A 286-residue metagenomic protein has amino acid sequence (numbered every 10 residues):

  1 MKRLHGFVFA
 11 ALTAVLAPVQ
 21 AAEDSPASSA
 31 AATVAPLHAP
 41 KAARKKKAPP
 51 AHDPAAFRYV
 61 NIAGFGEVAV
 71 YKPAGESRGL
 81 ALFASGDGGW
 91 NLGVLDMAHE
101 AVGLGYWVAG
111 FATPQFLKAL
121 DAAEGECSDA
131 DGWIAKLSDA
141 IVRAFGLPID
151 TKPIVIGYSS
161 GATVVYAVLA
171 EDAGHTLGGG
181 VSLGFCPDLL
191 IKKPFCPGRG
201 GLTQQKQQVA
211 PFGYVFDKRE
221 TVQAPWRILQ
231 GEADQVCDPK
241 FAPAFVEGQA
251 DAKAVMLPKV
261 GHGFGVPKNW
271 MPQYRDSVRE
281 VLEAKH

Functional and structural regions predicted by a protein language model:
T33-E76: N-terminal cap/lid segment of alpha/beta-hydrolase-fold proteins
A74-Y106, G110: Short, surface-exposed "cap/lid" segments of acyl-processing enzymes
A84, E232-D234, K259-G261: Acidic beta-to-alpha connecting loop that harbors the catalytic carboxylate
E124-L147: Alpha/beta-hydrolase active-site loop
A140-F212: Primarily recognizes the serine-hydrolase "nucleophile elbow" in alpha/beta-hydrolase and SGNH/GDSL folds
L190-G248: The feature captures the conserved acid-bearing segment of alpha/beta-hydrolase catalytic domains
V260-M271: Catalytic histidine-centered segment of alpha/beta-hydrolase-like enzymes
N269-H286: Catalytic active-site module of serine/aspartate enzymes centered on a nucleophile-bearing elbow/loop
